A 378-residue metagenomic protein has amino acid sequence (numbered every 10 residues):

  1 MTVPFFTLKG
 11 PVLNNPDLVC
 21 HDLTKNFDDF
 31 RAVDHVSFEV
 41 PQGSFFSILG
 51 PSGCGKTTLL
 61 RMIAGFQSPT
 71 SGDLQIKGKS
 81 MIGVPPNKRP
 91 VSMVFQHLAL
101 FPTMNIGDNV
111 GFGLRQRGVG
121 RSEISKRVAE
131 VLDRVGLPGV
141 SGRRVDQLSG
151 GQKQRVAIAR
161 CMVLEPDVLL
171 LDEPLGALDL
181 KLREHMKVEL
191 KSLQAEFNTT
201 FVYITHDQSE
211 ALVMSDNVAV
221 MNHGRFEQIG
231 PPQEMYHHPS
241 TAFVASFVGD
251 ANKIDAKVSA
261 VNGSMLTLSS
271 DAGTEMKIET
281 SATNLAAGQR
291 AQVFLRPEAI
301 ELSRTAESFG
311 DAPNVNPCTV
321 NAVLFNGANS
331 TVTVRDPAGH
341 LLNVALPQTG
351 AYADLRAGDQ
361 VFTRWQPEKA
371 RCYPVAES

Functional and structural regions predicted by a protein language model:
F5-F6, A251, V261-S378: Non-catalytic connector elements of ABC transporters
L49-P51: The feature captures the beta-strand-to-loop junction immediately N-terminal to the Walker
T57-L60, V156: ABC ATPase nucleotide-binding domain helices that frame the ATP-binding cleft
A64: Helix-to-loop junction immediately C-terminal to a conserved catalytic motif
G72-S80: Conserved ABC transporter NBD signature motif
P86-S92, Q96, L100-S246: ABC ATPase nucleotide-binding domains
